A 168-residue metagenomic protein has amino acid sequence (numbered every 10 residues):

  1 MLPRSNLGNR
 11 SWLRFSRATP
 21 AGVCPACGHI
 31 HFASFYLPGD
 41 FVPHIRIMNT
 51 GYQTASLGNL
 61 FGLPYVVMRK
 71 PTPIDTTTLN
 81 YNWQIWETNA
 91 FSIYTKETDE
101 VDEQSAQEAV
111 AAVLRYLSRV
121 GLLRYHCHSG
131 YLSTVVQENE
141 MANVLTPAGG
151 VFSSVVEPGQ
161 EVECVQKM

Functional and structural regions predicted by a protein language model:
M1-M168: Structured catalytic-domain cores with a bias toward divalent-metal coordination
